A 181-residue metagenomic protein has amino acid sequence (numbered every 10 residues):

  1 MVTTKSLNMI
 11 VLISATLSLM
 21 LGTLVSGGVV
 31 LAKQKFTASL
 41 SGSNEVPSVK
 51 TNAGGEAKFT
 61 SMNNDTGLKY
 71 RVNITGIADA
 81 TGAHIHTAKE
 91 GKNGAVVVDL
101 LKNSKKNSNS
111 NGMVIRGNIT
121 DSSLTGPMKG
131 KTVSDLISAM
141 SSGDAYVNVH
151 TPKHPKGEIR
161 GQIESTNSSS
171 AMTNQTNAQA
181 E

Functional and structural regions predicted by a protein language model:
M1-I13: Bacterial Sec-dependent N-terminal signal peptides
V2, G22-A83, T87-E181: Metal-centered catalytic cores of metalloenzymes
V11-L24: Bacterial N-terminal signal peptides
